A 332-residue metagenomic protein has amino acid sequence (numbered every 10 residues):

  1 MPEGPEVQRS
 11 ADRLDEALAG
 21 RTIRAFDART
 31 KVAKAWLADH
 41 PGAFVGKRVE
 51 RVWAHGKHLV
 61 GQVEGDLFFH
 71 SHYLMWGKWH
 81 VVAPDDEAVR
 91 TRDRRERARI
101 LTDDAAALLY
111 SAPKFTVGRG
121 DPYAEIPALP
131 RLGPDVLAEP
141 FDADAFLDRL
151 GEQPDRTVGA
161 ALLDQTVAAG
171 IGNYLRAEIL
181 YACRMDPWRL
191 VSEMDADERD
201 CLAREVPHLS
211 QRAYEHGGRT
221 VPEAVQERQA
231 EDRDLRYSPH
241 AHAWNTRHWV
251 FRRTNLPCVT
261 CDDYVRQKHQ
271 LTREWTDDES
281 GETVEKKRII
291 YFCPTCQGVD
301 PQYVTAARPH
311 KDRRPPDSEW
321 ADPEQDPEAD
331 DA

Functional and structural regions predicted by a protein language model:
M1-G118, D300, R313-R314, E319-A332: Gly/Gly-Pro- and Ser/Thr-rich, intrinsically disordered tail segments characteristic of DNA damage-repair and tolerance
T22-D39, W53, G151-A332: Basic, nucleic-acid-binding surfaces and adjacent catalytic neighborhoods in DNA/RNA-processing proteins
F69-R184, L190, D197, L202: Phosphate/anion-contacting hairpin/loop surfaces
